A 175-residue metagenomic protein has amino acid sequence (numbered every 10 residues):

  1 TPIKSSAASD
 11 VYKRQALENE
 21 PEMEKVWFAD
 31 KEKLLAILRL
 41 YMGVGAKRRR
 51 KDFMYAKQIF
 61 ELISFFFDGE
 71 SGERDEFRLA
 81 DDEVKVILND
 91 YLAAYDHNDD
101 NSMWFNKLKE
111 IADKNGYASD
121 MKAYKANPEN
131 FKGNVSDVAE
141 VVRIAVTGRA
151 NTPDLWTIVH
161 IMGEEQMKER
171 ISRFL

Functional and structural regions predicted by a protein language model:
T1-A8, Y12-Q15: Single conserved hydrophobic/aromatic residue that forms the stacking wall/gate of nucleotide- or nucleobase-binding
A16-L175: Substrate-recognition/cap regions that form aromatic- and gly/pro-loop-enriched pockets for small-molecule ligands
